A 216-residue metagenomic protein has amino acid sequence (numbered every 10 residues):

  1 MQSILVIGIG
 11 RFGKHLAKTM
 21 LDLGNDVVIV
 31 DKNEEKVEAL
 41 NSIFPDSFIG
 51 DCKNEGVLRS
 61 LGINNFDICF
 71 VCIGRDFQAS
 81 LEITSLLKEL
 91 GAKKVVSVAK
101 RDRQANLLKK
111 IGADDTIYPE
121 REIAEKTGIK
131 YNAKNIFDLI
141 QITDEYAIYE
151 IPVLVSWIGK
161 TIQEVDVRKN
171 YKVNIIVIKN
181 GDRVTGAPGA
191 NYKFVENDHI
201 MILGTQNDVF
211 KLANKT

Functional and structural regions predicted by a protein language model:
M1-T216: Cytosolic regulatory regions of ion transport systems
